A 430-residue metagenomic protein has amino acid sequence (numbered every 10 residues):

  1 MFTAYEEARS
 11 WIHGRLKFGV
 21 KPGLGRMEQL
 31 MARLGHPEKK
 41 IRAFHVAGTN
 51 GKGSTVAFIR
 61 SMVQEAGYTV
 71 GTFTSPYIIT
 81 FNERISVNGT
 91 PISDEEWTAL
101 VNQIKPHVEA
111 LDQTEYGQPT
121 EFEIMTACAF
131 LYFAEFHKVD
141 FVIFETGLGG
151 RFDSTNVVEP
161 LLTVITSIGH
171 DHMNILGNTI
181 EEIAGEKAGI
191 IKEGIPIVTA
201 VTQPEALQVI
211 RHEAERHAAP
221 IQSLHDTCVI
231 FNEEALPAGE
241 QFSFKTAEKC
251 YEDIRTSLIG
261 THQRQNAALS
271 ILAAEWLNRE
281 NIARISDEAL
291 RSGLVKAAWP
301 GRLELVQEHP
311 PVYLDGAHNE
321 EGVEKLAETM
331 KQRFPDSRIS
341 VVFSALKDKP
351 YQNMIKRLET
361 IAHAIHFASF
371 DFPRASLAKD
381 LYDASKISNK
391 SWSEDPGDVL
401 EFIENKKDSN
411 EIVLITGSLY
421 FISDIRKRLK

Functional and structural regions predicted by a protein language model:
M1-G48, S54-Y68, F73, E109-Y116: Short functional linear segments
M31, H36-K39, E65-V158: ATP-dependent carboxylate-amine ligase catalytic core
K40, F136, D140-F144, D153-V164 (+3 more regions): Nucleotide phosphate-binding/pyrophosphate-handling subdomain across enzymes that bind or process nucleotide phosphates
L100-V101, A235-C250: Acidic-glycine-rich active-site phosphate/pyrophosphate-binding loop
G147-R151, V158-A218: Conserved catalytic-core segment of NTP-binding enzymes
A200-V201, E213-A235, T256-T261, A289-K296 (+5 more regions): Beta-strand->loop->alpha-helix junctions that form or flank phosphate-binding loops in nucleotide-handling enzymes
Q203-E213, A218-Q222, P311-L314, E320 (+1 more regions): C-terminal helical cap/extension that packs against the catalytic core of soluble nucleotide-cofactor enzymes
S418: Active-site-proximal loop/hinge segments that shape catalytic or ion-binding/gating pockets
